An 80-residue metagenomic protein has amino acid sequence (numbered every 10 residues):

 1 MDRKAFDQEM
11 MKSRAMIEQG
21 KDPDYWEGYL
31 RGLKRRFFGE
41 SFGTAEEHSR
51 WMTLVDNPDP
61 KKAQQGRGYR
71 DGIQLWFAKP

Functional and structural regions predicted by a protein language model:
M1-P80: Intrinsic-disorder/low-complexity detector
